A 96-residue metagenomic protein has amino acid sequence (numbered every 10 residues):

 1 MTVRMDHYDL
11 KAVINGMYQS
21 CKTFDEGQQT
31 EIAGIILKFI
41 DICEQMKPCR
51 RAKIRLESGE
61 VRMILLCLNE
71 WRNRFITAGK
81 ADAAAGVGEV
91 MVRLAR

Functional and structural regions predicted by a protein language model:
M1-R96: Positively charged, low-complexity terminal tracts and the immediately adjacent first secondary-structure elements
